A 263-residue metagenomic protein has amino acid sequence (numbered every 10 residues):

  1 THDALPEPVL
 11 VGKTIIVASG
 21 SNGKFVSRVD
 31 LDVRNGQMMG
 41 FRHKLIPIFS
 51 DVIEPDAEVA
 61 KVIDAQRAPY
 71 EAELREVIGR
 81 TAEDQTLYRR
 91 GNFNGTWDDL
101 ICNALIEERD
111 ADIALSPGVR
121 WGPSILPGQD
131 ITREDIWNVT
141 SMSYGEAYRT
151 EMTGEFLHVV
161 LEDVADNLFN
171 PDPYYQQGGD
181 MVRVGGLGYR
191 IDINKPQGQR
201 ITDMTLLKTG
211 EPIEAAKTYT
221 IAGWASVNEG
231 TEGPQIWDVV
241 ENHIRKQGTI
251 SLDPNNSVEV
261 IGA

Functional and structural regions predicted by a protein language model:
T1-A4, I16-S19: Active-site neighborhood of phospho(di)ester-bond hydrolases with catalytic His/Asp-centered motifs
D3, V9, G233: Functionally engaged cysteine thiol sites
P6-E7, T209: Short, flexible, glycine/charge-rich loop motifs used to bind or transfer phosphoryl groups or to couple energy/partner
P8-V9, L31: Mobile, glycine-rich extracellular loop/lid and propeptide segments that shape or gate substrate/ligand access
V11-K13: Short, structured coil segments at secondary-structure junctions
G20-A263: Catalytic centers of hydrolytic enzymes
